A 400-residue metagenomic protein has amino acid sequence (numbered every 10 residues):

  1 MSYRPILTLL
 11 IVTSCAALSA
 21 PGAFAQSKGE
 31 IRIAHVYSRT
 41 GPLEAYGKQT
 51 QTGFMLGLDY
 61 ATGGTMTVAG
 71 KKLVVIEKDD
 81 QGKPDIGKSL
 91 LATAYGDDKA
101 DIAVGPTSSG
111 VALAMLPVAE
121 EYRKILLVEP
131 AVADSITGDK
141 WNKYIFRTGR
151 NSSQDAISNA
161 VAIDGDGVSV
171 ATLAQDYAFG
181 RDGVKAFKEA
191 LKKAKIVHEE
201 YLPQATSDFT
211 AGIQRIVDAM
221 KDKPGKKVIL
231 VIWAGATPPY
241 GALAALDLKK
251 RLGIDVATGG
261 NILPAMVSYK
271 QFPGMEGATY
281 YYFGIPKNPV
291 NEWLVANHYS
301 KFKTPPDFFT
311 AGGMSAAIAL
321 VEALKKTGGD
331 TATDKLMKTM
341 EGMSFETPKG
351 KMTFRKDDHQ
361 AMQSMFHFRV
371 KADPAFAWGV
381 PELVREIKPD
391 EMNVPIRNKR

Functional and structural regions predicted by a protein language model:
M1-R32, K399-R400: Short, low-complexity disordered leader/linker segments with a strong preference for bacterial N-terminal type II
E30-R32, A45-T52, Y60, G64-G138 (+3 more regions): Beta-alpha junction/loop-to-helix N-cap segments that form part of ligand/metal-binding clefts
I31, P273, E341-R400: Solvent-exposed, acidic/polar segments of extracytosolic/periplasmic ligand-binding ectodomains
I86-S89, D134-S135, N142-L246, G284-W293: Extracellular/periplasmic Venus flytrap/periplasmic-binding protein
A94-T107, L127-E129, V170-A174, K223-P239 (+2 more regions): Periplasmic-binding protein-like
I136-K143, D208-F209, I262-G274: Glycine-rich, charge-decorated loop segments at or immediately adjacent to ligand/cofactor-binding or catalytic sites
Y240-M314, K325-T327, P374, V380-R400: Extracellular/periplasmic periplasmic-binding protein-like sensory domains
K325-K338: Short, charged, surface-exposed loops that flank catalytic or proteolytic processing sites
